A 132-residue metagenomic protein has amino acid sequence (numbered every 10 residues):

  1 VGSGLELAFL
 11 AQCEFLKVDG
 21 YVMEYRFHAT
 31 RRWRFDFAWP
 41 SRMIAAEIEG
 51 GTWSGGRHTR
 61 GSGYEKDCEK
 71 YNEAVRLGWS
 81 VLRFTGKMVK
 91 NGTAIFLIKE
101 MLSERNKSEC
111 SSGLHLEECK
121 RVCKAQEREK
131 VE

Functional and structural regions predicted by a protein language model:
V1-E132: Nucleic-acid endo/exonuclease domains
